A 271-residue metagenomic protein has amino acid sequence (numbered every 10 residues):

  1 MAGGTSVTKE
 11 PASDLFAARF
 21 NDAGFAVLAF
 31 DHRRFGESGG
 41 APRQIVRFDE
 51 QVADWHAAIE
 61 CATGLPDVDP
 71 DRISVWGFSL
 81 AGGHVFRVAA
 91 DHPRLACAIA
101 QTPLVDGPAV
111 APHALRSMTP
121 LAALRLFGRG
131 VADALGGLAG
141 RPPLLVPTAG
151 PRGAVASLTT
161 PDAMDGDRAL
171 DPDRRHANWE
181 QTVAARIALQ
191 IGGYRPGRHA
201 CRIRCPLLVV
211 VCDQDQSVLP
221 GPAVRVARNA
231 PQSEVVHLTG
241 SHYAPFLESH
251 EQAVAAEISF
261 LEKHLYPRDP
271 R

Functional and structural regions predicted by a protein language model:
T5-A18, H32, G221: The serine-hydrolase catalytic nucleophile loop
A12, I45-P66: Alpha/beta-hydrolase active-site loop
A17-G39: Conserved alpha/beta-hydrolase
P66-S79: Alpha/beta-hydrolase fold nucleophile elbow
F86-P172: Alpha/beta-hydrolase-fold enzymes
I203, V209-V211: Short beta-strand/loop motif that positions the catalytic acidic residue of the alpha/beta-hydrolase fold
Q216-P222: Conserved alpha/beta-hydrolase "acid-adjacent" motif
G240-V254: Catalytic histidine-centered segment of alpha/beta-hydrolase-like enzymes
